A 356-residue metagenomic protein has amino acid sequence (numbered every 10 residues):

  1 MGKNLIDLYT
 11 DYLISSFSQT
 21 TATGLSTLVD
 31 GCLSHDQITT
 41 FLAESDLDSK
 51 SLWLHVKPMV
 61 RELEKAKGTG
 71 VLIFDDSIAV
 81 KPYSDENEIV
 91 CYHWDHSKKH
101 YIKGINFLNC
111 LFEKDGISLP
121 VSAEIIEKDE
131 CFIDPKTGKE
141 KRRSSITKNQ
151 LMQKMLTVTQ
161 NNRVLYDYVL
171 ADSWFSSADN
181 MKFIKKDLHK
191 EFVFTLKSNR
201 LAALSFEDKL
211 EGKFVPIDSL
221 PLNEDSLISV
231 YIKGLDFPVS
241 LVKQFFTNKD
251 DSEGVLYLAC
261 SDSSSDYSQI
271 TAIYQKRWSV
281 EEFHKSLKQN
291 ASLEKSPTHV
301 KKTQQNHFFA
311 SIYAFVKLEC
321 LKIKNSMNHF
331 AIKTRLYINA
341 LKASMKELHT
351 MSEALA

Functional and structural regions predicted by a protein language model:
M1-S51: Gly/serine-rich nucleotide phosphate-binding loop at the start of the catalytic core of nucleotide/ADP-ribose-handling
G2, D11, S16, D85 (+2 more regions): Single, function-defining residue in the core of a domain
L8-T20, K50-K57, N106-F112, S198-A203 (+1 more regions): Short N-terminal helix-initiation segments at or just after the protein's N-terminus
Y12, A43-S122: Active-site-proximal, Lys/Arg-enriched surface segment that forms a nucleic-acid-binding/basic interface patch
T20, S26, L33, L111-I117 (+1 more regions): Glycine/proline-rich, flexible active-site/cofactor-binding loop segments that harbor closely spaced acidic
T21, H55-V56, G68-L72, N106 (+2 more regions): Generic hydrophobic, aliphatic-rich segments that mediate packing or membrane embedding
V29, V60-E64, L156-R163: Hydrophobic, Leu/Ile/Phe/Ala-enriched alpha-helical segments that form helix-helix packing faces
